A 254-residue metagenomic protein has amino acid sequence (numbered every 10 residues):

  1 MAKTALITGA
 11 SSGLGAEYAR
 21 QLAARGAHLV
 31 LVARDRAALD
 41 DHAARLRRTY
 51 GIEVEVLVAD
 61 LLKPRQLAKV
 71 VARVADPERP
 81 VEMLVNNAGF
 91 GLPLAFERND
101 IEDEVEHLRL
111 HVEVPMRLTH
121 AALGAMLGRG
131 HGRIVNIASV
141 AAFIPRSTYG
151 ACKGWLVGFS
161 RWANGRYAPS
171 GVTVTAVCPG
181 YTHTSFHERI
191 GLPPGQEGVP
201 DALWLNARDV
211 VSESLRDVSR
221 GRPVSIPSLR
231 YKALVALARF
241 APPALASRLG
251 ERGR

Functional and structural regions predicted by a protein language model:
S11-S12: Conserved glycine-rich cofactor-binding loop
R25-H42: Conserved glycine-rich Rossmann-like NAD(P)H-binding loop of the short-chain dehydrogenase/reductase
N87-L92: Conserved NAD(P)H cofactor-binding loop of Rossmann-fold oxidoreductase domains
A95-E97, D103-L108: Substrate-binding pocket helix/loop in short-chain dehydrogenase/reductase
T119, C152-W155: Active-site helix of classical SDR
S139: Residue(s) in the substrate-gating loop at a strand-loop-helix junction that position the organic substrate next
A176, E197-L234: C-terminal helical subdomain
